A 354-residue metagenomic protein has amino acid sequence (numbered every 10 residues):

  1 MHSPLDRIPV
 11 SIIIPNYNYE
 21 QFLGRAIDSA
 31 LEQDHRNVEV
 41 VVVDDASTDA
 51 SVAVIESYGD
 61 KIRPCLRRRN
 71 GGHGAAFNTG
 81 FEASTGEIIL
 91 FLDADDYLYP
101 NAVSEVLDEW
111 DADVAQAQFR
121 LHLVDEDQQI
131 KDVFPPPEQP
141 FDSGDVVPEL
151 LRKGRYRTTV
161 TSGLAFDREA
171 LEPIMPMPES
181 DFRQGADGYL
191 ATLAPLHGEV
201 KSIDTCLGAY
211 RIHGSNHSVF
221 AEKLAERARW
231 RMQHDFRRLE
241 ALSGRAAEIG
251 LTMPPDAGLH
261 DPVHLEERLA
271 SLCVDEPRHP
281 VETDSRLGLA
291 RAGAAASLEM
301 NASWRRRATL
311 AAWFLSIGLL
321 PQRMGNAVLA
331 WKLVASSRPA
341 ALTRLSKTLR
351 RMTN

Functional and structural regions predicted by a protein language model:
M1-W230, L349-M352: Nucleotide-sugar donor-binding/catalytic module of glycosyltransferases that assemble extracellular/cell-envelope
R152-R155, R183-Q184, A209-N354: C-terminal subregions of glycosyltransferases and related glycan-biosynthesis enzymes
